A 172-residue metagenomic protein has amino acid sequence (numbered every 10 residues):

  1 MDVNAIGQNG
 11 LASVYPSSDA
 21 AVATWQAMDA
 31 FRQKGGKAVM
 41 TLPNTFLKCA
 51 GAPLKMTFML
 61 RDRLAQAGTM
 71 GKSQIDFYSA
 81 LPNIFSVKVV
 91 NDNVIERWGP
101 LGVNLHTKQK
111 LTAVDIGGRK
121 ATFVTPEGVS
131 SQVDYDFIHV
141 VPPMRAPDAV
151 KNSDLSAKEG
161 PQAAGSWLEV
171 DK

Functional and structural regions predicted by a protein language model:
M1-K34, D136-K172: FAD-site-proximal beta/loop scaffold in flavoenzymes
D19-S73: Rossmann-like NAD(P)H-binding beta-loop-alpha module
V39-L42, Q74-P82, I138-H139: Extended hydrophobic secondary-structure segments that form protein cores and membrane-embedded regions
L47-K55, M70, A80-E96, H106 (+1 more regions): Short beta-strand to alpha-helix junction loop
Q74, G102-N104: Conserved beta-strand segments of alpha/beta enzyme cores
S79, L105-Q109, T125: Short loop/edge segments at beta-strand edges and connector loops that shape dinucleotide/nucleotide cofactor-binding
T107-K120: A conserved short coil-to-beta-strand element within the FAD-binding core of flavoproteins
E127-F137: Core beta-strand elements of the Rossmann-like FAD/NAD(P) dinucleotide-binding domain in flavoenzyme oxidoreductases
